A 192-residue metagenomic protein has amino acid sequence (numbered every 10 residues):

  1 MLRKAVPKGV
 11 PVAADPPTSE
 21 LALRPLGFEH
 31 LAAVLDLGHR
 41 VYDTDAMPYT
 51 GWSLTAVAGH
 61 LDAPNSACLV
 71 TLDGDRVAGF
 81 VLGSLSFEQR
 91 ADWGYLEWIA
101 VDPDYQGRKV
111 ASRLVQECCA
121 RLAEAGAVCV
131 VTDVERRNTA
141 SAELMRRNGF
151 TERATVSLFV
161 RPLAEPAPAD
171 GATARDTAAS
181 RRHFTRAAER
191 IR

Functional and structural regions predicted by a protein language model:
M1-E29, E165-R192: Conserved N-terminal entry element of GNAT/NAT acetyltransferase domains
L2-K4, N148-A167: Active-site/acyl-donor-binding loops of N-acyltransferases
P25-E97, D102, V115-Q116, R121 (+1 more regions): Acetyl-CoA-dependent GNAT
V101, G107-A120, E143, R147: Conserved acetyl-CoA-binding loop-helix of GNAT-fold acetyltransferases
Q106, T132-A142, V160: Conserved beta-strand-loop-alpha-helix junction that forms the acyl-donor binding cleft
S112, R136-T155: Conserved active-site alpha-helix within GNAT-family acetyltransferase domains
L122-V134: Conserved GNAT acetyl-CoA-binding A-motif
